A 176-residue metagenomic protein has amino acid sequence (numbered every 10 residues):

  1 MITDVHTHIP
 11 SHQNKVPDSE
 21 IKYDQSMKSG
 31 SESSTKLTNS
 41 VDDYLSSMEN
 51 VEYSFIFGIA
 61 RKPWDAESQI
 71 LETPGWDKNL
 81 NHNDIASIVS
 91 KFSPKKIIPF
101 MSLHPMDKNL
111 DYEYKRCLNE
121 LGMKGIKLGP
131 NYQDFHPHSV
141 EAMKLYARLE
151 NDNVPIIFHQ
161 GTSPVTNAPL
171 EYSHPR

Functional and structural regions predicted by a protein language model:
M1-W76: An N-terminally biased module of ancient metal coordination in phosphate/nucleic-acid-related enzymes
Q13-D18, N167-R176: Histidine/acidic-residue-rich catalytic or RNA/ligand-binding cores of hydrolases and nuclease-related proteins
E67-Y172: Active-site gating/metal-coordination segments in enzymes
